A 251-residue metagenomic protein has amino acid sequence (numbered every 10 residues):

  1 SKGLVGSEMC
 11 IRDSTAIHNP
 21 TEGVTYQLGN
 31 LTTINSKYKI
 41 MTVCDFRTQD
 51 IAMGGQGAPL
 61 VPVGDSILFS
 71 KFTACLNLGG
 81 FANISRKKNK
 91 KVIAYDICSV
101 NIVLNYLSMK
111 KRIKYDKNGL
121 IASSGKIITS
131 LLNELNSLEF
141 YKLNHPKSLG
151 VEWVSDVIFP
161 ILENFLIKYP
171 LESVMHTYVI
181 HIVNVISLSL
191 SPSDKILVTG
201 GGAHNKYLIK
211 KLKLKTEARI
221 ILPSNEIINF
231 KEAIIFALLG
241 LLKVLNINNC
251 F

Functional and structural regions predicted by a protein language model:
S1-I11: Single conserved hydrophobic/aromatic residue that forms the stacking wall/gate of nucleotide- or nucleobase-binding
R12-T21: Hydrophobic alpha-helical hairpins/lids featuring a short glycine-rich hinge
T15, G80, G201-H204: Active-site metal-binding loops of divalent metal-dependent hydrolases
P20-Q27, N35-S36, I40-Y115: Phosphate-binding/catalytic loop of phosphoryl-transfer enzymes
V24, K195-L212: Glycine-rich phosphate-binding loops at beta-strand->alpha-helix junctions
I93-V183, L245-N249: Conserved ATP-utilizing enzyme core subdomain
V183-L190: A short, acidic, amphipathic alpha-helical segment used as a generic capping/interface helix at domain edges
P223-F251: Glycine-rich phosphate-binding/hydrolytic loop that grips phosphoryl groups
